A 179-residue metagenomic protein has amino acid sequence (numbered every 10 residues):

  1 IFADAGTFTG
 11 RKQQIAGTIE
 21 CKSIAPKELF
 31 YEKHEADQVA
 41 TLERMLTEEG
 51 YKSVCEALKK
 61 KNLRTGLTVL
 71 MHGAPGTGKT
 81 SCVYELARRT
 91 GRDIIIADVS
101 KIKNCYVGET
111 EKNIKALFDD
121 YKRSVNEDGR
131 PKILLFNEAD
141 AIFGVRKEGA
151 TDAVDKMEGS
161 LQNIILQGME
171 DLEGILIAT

Functional and structural regions predicted by a protein language model:
I1-P26: Interdomain "pre-motor" coupling segment immediately N-terminal to P-loop NTPase/helicase cores
K33-T179: Walker A/P-loop NTP-binding motif of AAA+ ATPase domains
